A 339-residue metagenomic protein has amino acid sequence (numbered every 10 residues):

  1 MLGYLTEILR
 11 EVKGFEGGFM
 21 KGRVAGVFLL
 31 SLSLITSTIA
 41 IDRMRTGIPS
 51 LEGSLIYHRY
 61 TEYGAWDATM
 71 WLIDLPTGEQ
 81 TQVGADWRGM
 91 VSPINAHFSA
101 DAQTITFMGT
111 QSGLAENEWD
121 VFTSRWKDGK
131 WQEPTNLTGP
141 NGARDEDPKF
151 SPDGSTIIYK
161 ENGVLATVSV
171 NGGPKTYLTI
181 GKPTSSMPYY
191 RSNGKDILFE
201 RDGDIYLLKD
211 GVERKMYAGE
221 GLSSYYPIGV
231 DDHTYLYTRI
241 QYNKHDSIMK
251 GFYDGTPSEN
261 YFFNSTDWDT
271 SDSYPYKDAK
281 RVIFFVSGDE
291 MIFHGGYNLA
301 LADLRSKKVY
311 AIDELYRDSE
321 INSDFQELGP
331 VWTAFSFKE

Functional and structural regions predicted by a protein language model:
M1-F19: Short, Lys/Arg-enriched N-terminal segments with co-localized hydrophobic residues within the first ~10-30 amino acids
G18-V27: N-terminal Sec-pathway targeting helices
V27-S33: Bacterial N-terminal signal peptides
I35-E339: Sequence signature of WD/YWTD-type beta-propeller architectures
